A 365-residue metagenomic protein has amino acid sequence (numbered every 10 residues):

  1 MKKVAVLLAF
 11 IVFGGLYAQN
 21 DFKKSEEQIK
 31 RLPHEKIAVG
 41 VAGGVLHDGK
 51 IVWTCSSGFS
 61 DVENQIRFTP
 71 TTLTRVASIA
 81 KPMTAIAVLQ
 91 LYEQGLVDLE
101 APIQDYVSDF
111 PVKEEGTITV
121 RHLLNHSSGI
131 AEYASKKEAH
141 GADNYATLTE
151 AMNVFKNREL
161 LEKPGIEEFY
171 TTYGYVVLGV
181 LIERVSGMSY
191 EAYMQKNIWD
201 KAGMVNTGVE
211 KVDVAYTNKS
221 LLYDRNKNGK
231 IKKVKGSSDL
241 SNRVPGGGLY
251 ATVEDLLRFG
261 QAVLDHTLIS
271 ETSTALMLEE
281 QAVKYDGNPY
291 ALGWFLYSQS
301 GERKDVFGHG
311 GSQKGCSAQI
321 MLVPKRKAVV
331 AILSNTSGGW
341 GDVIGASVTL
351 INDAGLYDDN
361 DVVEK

Functional and structural regions predicted by a protein language model:
M1-F22: Bacterial Sec-dependent N-terminal signal peptides
Q19-S56, A142, E183-S186, A192-K196 (+2 more regions): Catalytic loop of the DD-peptidase/beta-lactamase superfamily, centered on the K-T-G motif and neighboring
K24-R31, S78, M83, A87 (+12 more regions): Extracytoplasmic/secreted proteins, especially bacterial periplasmic and envelope-associated proteins
L32-A42, E63-N125, E162-Y173, V244-G247 (+1 more regions): Short active-site loop at a secondary-structure junction that contains or immediately precedes the catalytic residue(s)
I37, R67, D98, K113-T117 (+7 more regions): Extracellular/periplasmic catalytic domains that process cell-envelope and extracellular macromolecules
S60, Q94, H126, R158 (+2 more regions): Generic structural signal for alpha-helix termini and adjacent loop/cap motifs
R75-I79, E93-S135, V180, V185-L222 (+1 more regions): Active-site helix/loop module of the DD-peptidase/beta-lactamase fold, centered on the serine-lysine SxxK catalytic
S135-Y216, K235, N242-L257: Catalytic-site signature segments of enzymes, centered on catalytic residues
